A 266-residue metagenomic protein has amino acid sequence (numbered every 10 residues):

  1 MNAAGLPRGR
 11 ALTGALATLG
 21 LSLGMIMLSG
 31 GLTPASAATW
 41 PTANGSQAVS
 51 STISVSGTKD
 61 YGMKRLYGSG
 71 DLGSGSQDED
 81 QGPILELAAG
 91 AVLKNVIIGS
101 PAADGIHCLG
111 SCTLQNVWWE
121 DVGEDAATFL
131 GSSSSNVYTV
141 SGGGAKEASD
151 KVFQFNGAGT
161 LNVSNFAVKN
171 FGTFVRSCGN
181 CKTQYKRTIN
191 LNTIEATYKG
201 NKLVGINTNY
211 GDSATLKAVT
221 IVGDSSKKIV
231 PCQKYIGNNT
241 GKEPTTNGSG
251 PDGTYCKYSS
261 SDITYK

Functional and structural regions predicted by a protein language model:
N2-T33: Secretory targeting and sorting signals
A38-I53, T58, M63-Q77, I106-K266: Extracellular beta-rich repeat passengers
K59-K64, D78-A88, I98: Eukaryote-specific detector of the first structured module of a protein
L85-E86, V92, G105-H107: Assembly/interface modules of non-enzymatic eukaryotic complex subunits
G90-I98, Q115-V117: Parallel beta-helix/beta-solenoid
